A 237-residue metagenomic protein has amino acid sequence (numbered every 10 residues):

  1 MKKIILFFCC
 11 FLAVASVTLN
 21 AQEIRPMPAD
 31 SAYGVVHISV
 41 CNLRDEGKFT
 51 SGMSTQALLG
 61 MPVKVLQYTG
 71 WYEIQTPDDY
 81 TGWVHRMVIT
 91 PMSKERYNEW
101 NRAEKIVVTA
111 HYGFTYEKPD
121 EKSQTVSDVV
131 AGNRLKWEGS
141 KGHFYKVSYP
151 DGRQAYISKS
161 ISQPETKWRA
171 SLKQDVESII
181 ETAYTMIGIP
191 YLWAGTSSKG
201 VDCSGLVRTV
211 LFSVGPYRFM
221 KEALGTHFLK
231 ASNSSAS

Functional and structural regions predicted by a protein language model:
M1-M27: Bacterial Sec-dependent N-terminal signal peptides
Q22-A32, L59-T69, T76-H111, D120 (+5 more regions): Boundary regions of SH3-family modules and the immediately adjacent low-complexity/disordered segments in eukaryotic
P28-L58, L66-Y68: Start-of-domain marker
V40, V176-I180, S204-R208: Extracytoplasmic/secreted envelope proteins and their assembly/folding machinery, especially bacterial periplasmic
S51-S54, S123-V126, K173-E177, S197-D202: Soluble non-cytosolic domains of exported or imported proteins
A57, V129, A236-S237: Short, well-ordered loop/turn sites that connect or cap secondary structure elements
A183, G195-V214: Active-site nucleophilic cysteine motif
Y217-S237: ...with weaker cross-activation on analogous glycine-rich loops/strands in unrelated enzymes
